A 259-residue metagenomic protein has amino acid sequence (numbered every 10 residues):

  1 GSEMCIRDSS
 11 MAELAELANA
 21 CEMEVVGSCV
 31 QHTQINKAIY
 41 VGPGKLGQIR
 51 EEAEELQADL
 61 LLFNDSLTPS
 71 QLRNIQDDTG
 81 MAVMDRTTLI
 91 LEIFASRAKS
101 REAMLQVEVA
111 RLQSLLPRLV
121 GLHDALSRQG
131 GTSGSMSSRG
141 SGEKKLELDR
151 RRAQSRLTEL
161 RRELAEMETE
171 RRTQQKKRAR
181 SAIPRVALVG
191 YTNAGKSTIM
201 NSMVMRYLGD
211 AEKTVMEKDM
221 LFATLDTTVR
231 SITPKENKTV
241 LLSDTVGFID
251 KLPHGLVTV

Functional and structural regions predicted by a protein language model:
G1-I6: Short, small-residue-biased leader/transition segments that mark boundaries at the very start of proteins
D8-E16, V26: Terminal alpha-helical anchor/extension segments at protein ends
S9-A12, I35-E51, T224-T227, V246-V259: Switch II of P-loop NTPase G domains
N19-K37: Short beta-strand elements in bilobed, periplasmic/extracellular small-molecule ligand-binding domains
G27, L60, M81, T239-V240: Hydrophobic "anchor" residues on beta-strands that sit immediately upstream of conserved functional sites
G47-G121: Accessory, often N-terminal, substrate/partner-engagement and coupling regions that sit outside the core NTP/cofactor
R97-L160: Long, charge-rich intrinsically disordered scaffolds of nucleic-acid metabolism proteins
S133-E143, E147-H254, T258: Conserved G1/Walker A P-loop phosphate-binding module
